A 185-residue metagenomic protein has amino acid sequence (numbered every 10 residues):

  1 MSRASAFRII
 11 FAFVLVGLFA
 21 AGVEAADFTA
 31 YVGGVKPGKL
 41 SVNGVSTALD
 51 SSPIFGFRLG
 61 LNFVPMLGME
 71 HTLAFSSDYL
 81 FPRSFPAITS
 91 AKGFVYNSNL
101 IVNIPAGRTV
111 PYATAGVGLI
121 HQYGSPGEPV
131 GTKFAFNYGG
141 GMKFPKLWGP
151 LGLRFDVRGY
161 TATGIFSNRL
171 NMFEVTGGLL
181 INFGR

Functional and structural regions predicted by a protein language model:
M1-A26, G184-R185: Cleavable N-terminal export/targeting peptides
G22-F63, M69, L73-F75, T176 (+1 more regions): Short glycine/proline- and aromatic-enriched beta-strand/turn motifs that initiate or cap beta-hairpins
K39-N43, P82-R83, Q122-G124, T161-A162: Extracytoplasmic loops and strand-loop junctions of Gram-negative outer membrane beta-barrel proteins
S46-L49, F85-P86, S125-P129, G164-L170: Solvent-exposed loop/turn segments connecting transmembrane beta-strands in outer-membrane beta-barrel proteins
R58-G127, K133-F136, F144-G149, L153 (+2 more regions): Gram-negative (and chloroplast) outer-membrane scaffold detector with strong preference for beta-barrel transmembrane
